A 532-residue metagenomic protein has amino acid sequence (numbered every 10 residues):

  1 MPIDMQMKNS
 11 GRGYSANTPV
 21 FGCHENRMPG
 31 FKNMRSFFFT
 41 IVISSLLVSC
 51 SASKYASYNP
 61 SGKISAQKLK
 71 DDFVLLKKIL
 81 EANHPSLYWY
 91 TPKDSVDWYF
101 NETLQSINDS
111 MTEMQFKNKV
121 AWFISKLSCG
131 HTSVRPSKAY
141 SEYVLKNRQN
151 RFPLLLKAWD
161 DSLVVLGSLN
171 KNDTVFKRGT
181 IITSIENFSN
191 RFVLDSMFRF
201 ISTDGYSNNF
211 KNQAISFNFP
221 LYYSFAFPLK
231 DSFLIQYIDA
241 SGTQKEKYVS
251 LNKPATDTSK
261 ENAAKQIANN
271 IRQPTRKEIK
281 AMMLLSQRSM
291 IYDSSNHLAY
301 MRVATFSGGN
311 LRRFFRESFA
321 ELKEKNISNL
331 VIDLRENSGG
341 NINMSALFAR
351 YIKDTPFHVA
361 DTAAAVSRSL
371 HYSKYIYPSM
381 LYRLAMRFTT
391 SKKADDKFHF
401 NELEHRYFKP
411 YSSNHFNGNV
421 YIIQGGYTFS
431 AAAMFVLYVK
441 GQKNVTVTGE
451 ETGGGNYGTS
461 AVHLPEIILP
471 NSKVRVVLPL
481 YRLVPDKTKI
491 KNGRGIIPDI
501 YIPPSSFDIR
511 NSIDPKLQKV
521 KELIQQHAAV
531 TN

Functional and structural regions predicted by a protein language model:
M1, G11, A16-Y58, L76: Bacterial Sec-dependent N-terminal signal peptides
I3-M5: Intrinsic low-complexity, disordered N-terminal segments enriched in polar/charged/small residues
S36, L156, F408-Y411: Assembly/interface hotspot detector across virion components, adhesins/toxins, and nucleic-acid enzymes
S51-L330, L334-A364, N456, A461-L469 (+3 more regions): Flexible, low-complexity junctional segments that flank or bridge functional domains
I342-I509: Conserved acidic, small-residue-rich alpha-beta core segments centered on
